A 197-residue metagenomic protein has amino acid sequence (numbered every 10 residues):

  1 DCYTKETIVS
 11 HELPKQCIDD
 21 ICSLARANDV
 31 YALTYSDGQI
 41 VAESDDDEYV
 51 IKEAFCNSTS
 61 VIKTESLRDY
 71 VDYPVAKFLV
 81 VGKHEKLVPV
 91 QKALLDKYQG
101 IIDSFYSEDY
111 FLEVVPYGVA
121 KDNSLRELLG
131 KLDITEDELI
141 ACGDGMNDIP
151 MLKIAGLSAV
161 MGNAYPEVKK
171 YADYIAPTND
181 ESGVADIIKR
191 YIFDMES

Functional and structural regions predicted by a protein language model:
D1, F111-E113, E181-A185: A short acidic, often aromatic-flanked loop/helix-cap motif at beta-alpha or helix-coil junctions that lines enzyme
Y3-D19, A25: Glycine/small-residue-rich loop that forms an oxyanion/phosphate-binding "nest" at active or ligand-binding sites
Y3-T4, D45-E48, V115-P116, A172-Y174 (+1 more regions): Short secondary-structure transition/capping segments
V9-H11, Y49-E53, K121-N123, T178-N179 (+1 more regions): Short, hinge-like loop/turn segments at secondary-structure boundaries
I18-D20, L24, N28-C142, M146-M151 (+1 more regions): Conserved acidic, metal-coordinating active-site core of Asp-based, Mg2+-dependent phosphoryl-transfer enzymes
I154, S158, G162-S197: Asp-based, Mg2+/Mn2+-dependent phosphohydrolase catalytic module
